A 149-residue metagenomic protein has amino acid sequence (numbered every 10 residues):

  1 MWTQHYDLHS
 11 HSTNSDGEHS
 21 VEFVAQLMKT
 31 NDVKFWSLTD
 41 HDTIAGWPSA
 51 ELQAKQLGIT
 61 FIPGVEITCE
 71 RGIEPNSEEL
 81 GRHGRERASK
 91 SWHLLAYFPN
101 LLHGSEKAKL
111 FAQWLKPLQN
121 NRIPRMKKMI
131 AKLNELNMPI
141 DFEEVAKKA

Functional and structural regions predicted by a protein language model:
M1-S91: An N-terminally biased module of ancient metal coordination in phosphate/nucleic-acid-related enzymes
K55-A149: Extended substrate/RNA-proximal surfaces in nucleic-acid metabolism proteins
